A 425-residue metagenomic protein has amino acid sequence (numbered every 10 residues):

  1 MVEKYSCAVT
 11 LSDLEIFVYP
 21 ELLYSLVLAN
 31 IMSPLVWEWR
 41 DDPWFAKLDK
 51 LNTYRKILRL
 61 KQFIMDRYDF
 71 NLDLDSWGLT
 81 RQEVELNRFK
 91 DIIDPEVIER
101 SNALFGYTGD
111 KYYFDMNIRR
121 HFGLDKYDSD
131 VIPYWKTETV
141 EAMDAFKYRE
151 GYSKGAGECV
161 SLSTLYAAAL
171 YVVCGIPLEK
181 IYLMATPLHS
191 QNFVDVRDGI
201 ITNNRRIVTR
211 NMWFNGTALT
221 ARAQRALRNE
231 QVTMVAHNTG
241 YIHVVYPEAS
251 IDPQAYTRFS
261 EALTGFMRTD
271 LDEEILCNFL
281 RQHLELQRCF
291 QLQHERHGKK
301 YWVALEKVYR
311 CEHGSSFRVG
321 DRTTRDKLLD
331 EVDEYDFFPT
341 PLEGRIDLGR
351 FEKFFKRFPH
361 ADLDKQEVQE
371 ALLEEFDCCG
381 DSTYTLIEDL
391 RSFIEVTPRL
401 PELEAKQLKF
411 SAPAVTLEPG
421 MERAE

Functional and structural regions predicted by a protein language model:
M1-E425: A structural boundary/capping signal
